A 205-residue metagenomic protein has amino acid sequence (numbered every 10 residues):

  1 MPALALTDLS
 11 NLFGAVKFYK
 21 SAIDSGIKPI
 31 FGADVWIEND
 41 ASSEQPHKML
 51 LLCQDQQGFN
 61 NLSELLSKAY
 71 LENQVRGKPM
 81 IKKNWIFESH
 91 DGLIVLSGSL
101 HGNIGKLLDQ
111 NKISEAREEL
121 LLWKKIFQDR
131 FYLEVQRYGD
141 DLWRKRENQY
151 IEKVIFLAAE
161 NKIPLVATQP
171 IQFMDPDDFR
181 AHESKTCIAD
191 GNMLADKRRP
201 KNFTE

Functional and structural regions predicted by a protein language model:
M1-E205: Phosphodiester-processing cores and adjacent nucleic acid-binding clamps
